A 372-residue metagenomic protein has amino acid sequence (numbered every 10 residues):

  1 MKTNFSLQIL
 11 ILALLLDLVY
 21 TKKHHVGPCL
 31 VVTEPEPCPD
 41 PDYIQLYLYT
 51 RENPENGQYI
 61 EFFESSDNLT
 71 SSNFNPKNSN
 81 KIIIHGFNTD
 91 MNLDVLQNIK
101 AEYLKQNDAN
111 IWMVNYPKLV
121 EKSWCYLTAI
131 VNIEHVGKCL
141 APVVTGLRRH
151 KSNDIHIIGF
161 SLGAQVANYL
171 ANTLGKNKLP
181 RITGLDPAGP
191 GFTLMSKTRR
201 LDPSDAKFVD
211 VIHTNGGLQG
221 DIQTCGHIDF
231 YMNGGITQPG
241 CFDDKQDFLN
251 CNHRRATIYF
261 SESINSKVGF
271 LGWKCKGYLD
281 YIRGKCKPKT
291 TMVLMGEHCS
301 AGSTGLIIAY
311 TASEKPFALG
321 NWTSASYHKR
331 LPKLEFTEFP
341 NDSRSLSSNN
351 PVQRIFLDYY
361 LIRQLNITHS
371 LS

Functional and structural regions predicted by a protein language model:
K2-V114, V120-N132, A141-S152, G175-N177 (+3 more regions): Flexible, membrane-associating and regulatory peripheral segments of lipid-active enzymes
I84-G86, F160-S161, D186: The conserved beta1-alpha1 loop
H150-F160: Alpha/beta-hydrolase fold nucleophile elbow
I158-Y169: Glycine-rich nucleophile elbow surrounding the catalytic serine of serine-hydrolase chemistry
L170-L174: Hydrophobic residues on the short alpha-helix immediately C-terminal to a glycine-rich phosphate/catalytic loop
R181-G191, H213-G216, G235: Active-site nucleophile loop of the alpha/beta-hydrolase fold
